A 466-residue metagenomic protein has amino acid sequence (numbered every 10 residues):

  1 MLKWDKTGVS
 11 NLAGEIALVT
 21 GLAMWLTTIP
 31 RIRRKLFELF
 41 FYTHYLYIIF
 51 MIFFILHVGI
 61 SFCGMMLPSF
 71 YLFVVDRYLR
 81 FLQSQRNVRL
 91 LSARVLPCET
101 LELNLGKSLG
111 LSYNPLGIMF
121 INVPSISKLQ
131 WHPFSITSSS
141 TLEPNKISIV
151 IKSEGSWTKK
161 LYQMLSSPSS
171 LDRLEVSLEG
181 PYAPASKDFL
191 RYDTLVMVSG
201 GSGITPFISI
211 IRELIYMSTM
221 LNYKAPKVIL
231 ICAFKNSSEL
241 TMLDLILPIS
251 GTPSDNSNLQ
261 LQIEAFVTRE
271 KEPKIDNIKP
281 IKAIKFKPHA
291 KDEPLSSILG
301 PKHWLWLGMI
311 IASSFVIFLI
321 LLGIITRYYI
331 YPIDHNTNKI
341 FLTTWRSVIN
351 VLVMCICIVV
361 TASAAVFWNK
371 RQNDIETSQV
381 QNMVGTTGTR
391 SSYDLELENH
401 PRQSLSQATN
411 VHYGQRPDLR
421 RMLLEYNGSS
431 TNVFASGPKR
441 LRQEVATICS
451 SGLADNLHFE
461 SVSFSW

Functional and structural regions predicted by a protein language model:
M1, L67-P68, L72, G200-I231: Classical protein tyrosine phosphatase
M1-L82, H303-S313, I325-R327, I340-L352: Membrane-embedded alpha-helical bundles of multi-pass integral membrane proteins
G21, E38, Y45, F70-R77 (+12 more regions): Acidic, Ser/Thr-rich intrinsically disordered and amphipathic helical segments
I29-K35, F62-L67, Y71-R89, I215 (+3 more regions): Transmembrane-helix exit/juxtamembrane "anchor" motif
I52-V58, V95-S112, T387-N399: Cytosolic juxtamembrane regulatory segments of multi-pass membrane proteins
I55, E143, I149, E154-T158 (+3 more regions): Reductase modules of NAD(P)H-dependent flavoproteins
S92-R173: Ferredoxin-reductase
D193-G200: Beta1/beta-strand and adjacent pyrophosphate-binding region of the FAD-binding site in flavoprotein oxidoreductases
